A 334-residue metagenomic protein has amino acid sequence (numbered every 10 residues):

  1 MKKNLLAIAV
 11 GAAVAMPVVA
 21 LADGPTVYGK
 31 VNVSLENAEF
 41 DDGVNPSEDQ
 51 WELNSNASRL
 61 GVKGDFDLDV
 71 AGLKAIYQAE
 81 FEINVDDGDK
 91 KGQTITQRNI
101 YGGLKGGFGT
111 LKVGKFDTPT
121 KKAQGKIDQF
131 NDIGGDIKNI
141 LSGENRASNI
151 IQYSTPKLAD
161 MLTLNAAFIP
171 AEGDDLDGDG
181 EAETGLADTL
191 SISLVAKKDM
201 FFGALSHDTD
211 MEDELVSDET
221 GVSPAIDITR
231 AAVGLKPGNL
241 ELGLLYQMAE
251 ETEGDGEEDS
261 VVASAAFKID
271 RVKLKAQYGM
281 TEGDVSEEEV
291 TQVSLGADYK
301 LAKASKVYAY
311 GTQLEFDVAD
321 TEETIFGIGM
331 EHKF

Functional and structural regions predicted by a protein language model:
M1-F334: Outer-membrane beta-barrel proteins
